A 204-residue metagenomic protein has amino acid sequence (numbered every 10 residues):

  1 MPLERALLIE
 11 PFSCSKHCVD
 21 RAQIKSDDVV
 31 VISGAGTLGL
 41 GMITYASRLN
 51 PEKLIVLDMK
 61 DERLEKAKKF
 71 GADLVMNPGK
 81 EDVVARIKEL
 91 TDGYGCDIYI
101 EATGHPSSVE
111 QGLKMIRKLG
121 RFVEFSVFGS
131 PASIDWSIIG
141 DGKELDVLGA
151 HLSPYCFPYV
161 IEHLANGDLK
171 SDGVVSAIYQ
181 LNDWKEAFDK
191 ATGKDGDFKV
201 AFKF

Functional and structural regions predicted by a protein language model:
P2-E81, A85: Mid-domain Rossmann-like dinucleotide-binding core that forms the NAD(H)/NADP(H) cofactor-binding site
F12-S15, G39, V84, C96 (+3 more regions): A general structural signal for well-ordered alpha-helical segments in protein cores
A22-K25, E65, F70-D146: Glycine-rich cofactor phosphate-binding loops and adjacent beta1-alpha1 units of small-molecule cofactor enzyme domains
V31, I55, R121-V123, L148 (+1 more regions): Structural detector of well-ordered beta-strand residues that form the stable sheet scaffold of enzyme domains
D58, S126, H151: Conserved acidic E/D residue at the C-terminus of a beta-strand in Rossmann-like folds
L74-G79, S176-D183: Short acidic-hydrophobic, aromatic-tinged amphipathic segments that line or gate anion-handling sites
V84-E89, G129-A177, K185-E186, T192-D195: C-terminal substrate-binding/catalytic core of Rossmann-like NAD(P)-dependent dehydrogenases/reductases
Y179-E186, V200-F204: A short, charged, Gly/Pro-tolerant segment at domain boundaries
